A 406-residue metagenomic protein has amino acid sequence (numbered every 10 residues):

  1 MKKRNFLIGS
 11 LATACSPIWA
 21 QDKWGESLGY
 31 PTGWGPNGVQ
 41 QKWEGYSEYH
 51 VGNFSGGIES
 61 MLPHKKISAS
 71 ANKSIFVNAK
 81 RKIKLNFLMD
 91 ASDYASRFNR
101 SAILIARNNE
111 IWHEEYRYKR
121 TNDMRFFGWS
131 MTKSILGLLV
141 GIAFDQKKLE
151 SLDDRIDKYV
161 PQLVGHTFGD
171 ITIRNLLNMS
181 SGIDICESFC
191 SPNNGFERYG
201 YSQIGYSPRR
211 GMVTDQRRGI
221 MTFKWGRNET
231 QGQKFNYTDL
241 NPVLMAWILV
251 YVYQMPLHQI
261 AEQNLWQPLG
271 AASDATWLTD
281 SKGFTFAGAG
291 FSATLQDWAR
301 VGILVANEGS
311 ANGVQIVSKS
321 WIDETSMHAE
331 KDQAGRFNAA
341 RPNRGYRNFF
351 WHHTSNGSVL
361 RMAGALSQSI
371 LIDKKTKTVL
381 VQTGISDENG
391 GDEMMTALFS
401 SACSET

Functional and structural regions predicted by a protein language model:
K3-L7: N-terminal export leaders
I8-L11, C15-T121, L149, N178 (+3 more regions): N-terminal leader/targeting segments and the immediately adjacent pre-domain N-terminus
Q21-N37, M362-T406: Structured C-terminal helix/loop/strand segments within mature extracytoplasmic catalytic/sensor domains
N109, F127-L152, L176, M245-L249 (+1 more regions): Active-site SXXK
Y116, N122-D123, C190-S191, G200-K282 (+1 more regions): Catalytic-site signature segments of enzymes, centered on catalytic residues
Q146-S188, G226, V252-A289, A293: Active-site helix/loop module of the DD-peptidase/beta-lactamase fold, centered on the serine-lysine SxxK catalytic
M179, N241-I248, A289-S310, Q368-G384: Active-site-proximal alpha-helical segments within enzyme catalytic domains
A272-A275, I322-V379: Active-site Gly/Thr loop motif
